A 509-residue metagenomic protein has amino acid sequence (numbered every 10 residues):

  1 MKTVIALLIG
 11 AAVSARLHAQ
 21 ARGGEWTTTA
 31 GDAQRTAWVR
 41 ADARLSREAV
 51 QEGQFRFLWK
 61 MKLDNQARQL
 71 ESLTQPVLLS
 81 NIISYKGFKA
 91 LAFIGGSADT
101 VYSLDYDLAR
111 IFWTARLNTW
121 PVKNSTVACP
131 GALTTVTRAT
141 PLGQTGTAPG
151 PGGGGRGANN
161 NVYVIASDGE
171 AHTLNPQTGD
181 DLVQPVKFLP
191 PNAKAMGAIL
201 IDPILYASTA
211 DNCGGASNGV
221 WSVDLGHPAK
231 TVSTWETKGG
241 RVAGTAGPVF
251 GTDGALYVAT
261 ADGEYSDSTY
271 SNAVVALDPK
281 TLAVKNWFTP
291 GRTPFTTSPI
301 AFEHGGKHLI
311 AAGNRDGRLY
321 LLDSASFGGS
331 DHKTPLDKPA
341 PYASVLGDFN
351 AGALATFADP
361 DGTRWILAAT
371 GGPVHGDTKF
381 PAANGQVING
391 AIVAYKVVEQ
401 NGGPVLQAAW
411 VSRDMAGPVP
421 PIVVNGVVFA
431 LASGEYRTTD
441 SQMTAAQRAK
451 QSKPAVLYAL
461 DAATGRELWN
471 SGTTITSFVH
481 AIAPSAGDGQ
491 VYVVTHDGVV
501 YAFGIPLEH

Functional and structural regions predicted by a protein language model:
K2-A12: Bacterial N-terminal signal peptides
V13-S14, H480: Mature, folded catalytic cores of secreted/periplasmic enzymes
A15-A19: Sec/Tat signal peptide C-region and signal peptidase I cleavage site
A21-R47: Predominantly extracellular/luminal regions of secreted and cell-surface proteins, especially disulfide-bonded
R22, A43-L70, S80-A90, D99-A132 (+4 more regions): Extracytoplasmic/lumenal domain signature
